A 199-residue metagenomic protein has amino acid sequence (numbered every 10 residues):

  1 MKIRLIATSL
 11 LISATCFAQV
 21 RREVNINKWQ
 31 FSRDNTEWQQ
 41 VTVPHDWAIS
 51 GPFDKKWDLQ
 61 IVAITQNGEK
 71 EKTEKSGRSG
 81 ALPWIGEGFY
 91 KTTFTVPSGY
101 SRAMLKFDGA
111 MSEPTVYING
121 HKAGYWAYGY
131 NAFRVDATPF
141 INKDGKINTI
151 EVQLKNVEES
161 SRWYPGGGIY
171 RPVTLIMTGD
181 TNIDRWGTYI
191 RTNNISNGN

Functional and structural regions predicted by a protein language model:
M1-K2, I61-I64, D136-F140: Short regulatory "switch" loops immediately downstream of catalytic or recognition motifs within protein catalytic
M1-R21: Bacterial Sec-dependent N-terminal signal peptides
S9, A14-T15, A63-T65, L82 (+2 more regions): Generic low-complexity, intrinsically disordered sequence content enriched in small uncharged/hydrophobic residues
A18-T73, T149-K155, I169, T174-L175: Accessory carbohydrate-binding/adhesion or oligomerization-edge regions at the termini of glycan-active proteins
V20-E23, W29-D34, G80-A81, I85-N193: Accessory beta-strand-rich segments of carbohydrate-active enzymes
V62-I85, K91: Mid-chain, structured segments of secreted extracytoplasmic proteins
S196-N199: Contiguous beta-strand segments within globular domains
